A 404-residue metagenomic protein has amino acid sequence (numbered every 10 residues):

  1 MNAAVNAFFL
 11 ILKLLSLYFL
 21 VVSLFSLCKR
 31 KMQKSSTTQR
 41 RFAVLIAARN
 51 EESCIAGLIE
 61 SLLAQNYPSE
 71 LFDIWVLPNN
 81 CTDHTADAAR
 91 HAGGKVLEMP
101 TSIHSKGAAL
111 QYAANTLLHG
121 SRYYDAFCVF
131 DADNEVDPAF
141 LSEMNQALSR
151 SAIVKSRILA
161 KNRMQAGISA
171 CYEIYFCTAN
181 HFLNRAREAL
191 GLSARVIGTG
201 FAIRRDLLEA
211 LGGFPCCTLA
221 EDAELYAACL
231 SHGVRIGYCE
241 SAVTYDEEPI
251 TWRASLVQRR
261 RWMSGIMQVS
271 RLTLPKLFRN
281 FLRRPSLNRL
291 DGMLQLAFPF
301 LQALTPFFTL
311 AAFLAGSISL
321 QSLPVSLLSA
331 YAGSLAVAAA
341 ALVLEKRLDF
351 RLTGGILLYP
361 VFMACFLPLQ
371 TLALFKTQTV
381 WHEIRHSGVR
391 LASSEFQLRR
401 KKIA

Functional and structural regions predicted by a protein language model:
S23-R40, P275-G292, L320-A404: Juxtamembrane C-terminal module of membrane proteins
R40-L45, D73, E224: Cell-envelope/extracellular polymer assembly enzymes that use nucleotide-activated donors
C54-A56, T82-R90, P138-A139: Acidic helix N-cap motif at the loop->helix transition within catalytic regions of sugar-transfer enzymes
E60-L71: Short, acidic, metal-binding catalytic loop of nucleotide-sugar glycosyltransferases
P78-A86, T101-I103, E135: A conserved acidic beta->alpha catalytic loop
I103-R122, P138-L219, R260, M267 (+2 more regions): Long helical/loop segments within the catalytic core of UDP-sugar-dependent glycosyltransferases, especially the large
S121-E135: Short beta-strand-to-loop acidic/aromatic patch adjacent to the donor-nucleotide binding site
Y226-T244: Catalytic donor-sugar/metal-binding loop of nucleotide-sugar-dependent glycosyltransferases
